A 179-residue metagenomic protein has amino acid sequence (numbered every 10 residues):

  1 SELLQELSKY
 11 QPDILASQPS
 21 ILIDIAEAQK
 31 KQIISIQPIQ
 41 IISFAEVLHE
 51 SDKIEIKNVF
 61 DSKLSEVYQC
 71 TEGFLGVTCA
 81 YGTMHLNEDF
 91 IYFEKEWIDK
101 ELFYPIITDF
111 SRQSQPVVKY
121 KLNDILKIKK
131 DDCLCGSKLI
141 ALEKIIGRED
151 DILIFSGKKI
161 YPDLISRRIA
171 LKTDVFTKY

Functional and structural regions predicted by a protein language model:
S1-Y179: Active-site glycine/GP-rich loop and adjacent strand/helix microenvironment that borders small-molecule binding pockets
